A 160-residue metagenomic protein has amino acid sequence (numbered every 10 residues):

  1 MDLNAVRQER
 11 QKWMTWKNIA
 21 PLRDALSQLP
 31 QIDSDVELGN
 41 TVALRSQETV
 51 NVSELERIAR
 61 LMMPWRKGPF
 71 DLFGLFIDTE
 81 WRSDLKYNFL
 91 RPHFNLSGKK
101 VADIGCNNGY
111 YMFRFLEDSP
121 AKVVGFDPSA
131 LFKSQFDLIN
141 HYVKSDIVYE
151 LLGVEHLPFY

Functional and structural regions predicted by a protein language model:
M1-L61: N-terminal auxiliary segments of SAM/dcSAM-dependent transferases
F70-D84: Class I SAM-dependent methyltransferase Rossmann-like catalytic core, especially the SAM/SAH-binding loop
E80-S97: Conserved alpha-helix/loop element of class I SAM-dependent methyltransferases that forms part of the SAM/SAH-binding
S83, Y87, R114, F132: Acidic/His-rich structured neighborhood in mature extracellular/periplasmic domains
K99-N107: Conserved class I S-adenosyl-L-methionine
N108-S119: Conserved SAM-binding loop of SAM-dependent methyltransferases across substrates and taxa, primarily the Class I
A121-H156: Class I SAM-dependent methyltransferase SAM/SAH-binding core
P158-Y160: A short acidic, Gly/Pro-enriched loop at the edge of an enzyme's catalytic core that lines a small-molecule cofactor
